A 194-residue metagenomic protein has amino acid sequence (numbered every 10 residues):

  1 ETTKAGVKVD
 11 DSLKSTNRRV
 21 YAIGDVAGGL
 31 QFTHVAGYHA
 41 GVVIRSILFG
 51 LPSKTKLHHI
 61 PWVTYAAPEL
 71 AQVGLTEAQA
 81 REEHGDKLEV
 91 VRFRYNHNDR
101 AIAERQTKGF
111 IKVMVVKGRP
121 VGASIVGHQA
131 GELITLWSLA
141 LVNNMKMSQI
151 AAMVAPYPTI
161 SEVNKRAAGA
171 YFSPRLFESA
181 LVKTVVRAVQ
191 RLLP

Functional and structural regions predicted by a protein language model:
E1-F49, L136, A140, A151: FAD-site-proximal beta/loop scaffold in flavoenzymes
K4, H59, Q106-F110: Short beta-strand-initiation
T16-N17, K54-L57: Flexible hinge/switch segments at interdomain interfaces of large molecular machines
V35-H39, K56, Q129: Short acidic-hydrophobic sequence patches enriched in Asp/Glu that either
L48, S53, Y65-T76, R81-P194: Flexible, glycine-rich terminal cap/loop adjacent to redox cofactors in electron-transfer oxidoreductases
L57-V63: Short linear capping/connector segments at secondary-structure termini
